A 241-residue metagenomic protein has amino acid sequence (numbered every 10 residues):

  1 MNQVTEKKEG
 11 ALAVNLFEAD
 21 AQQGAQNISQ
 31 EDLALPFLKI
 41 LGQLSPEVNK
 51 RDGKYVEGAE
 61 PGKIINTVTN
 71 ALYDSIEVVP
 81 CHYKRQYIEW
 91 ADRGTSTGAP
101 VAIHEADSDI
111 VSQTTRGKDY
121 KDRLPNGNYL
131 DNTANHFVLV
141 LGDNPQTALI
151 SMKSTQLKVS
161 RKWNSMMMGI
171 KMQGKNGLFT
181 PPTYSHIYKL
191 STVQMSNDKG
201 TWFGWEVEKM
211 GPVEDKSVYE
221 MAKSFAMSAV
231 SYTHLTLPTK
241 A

Functional and structural regions predicted by a protein language model:
M1-Q146, N197-D198, W202-G204, M210-E214: OB-fold ssDNA-binding interfaces and closely related basic DNA-contact patches used across DNA replication/repair
N135-W202: Extended serine/threonine-enriched, polar tracts that run as long, contiguous segments within proteins
S191, T239-A241: A very general structural signal that marks isolated residues within well-ordered alpha-helical segments
V207-V230: Structured partner-binding subdomains within large eukaryotic complex subunits
T233-T239: Conserved small/polar residues in nucleotide/adenosyl-binding loops
